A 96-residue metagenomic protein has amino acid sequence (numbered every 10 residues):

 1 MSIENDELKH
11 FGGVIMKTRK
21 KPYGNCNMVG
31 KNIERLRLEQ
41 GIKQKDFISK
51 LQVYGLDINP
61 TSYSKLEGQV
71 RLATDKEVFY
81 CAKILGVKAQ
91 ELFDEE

Functional and structural regions predicted by a protein language model:
E7-Q40: A short, Lys/Arg-rich alpha-helix, primarily the initiator
I33, Q44, P60, D75-V78: Helix-turn-helix DNA-binding elements, focusing on the entry/boundary residues of the two helices that contact DNA
G41-K65: Short alpha-helical DNA-recognition segment
K65, D94-E95: Phosphate-coordinating loops and pocket residues in cytosolic domains that bind phosphorylated ligands
G68: Short, conserved catalytic or interaction motifs in soluble domains
T74-E91: DNA major-groove recognition helix of helix-turn-helix/homeodomain DNA-binding modules
